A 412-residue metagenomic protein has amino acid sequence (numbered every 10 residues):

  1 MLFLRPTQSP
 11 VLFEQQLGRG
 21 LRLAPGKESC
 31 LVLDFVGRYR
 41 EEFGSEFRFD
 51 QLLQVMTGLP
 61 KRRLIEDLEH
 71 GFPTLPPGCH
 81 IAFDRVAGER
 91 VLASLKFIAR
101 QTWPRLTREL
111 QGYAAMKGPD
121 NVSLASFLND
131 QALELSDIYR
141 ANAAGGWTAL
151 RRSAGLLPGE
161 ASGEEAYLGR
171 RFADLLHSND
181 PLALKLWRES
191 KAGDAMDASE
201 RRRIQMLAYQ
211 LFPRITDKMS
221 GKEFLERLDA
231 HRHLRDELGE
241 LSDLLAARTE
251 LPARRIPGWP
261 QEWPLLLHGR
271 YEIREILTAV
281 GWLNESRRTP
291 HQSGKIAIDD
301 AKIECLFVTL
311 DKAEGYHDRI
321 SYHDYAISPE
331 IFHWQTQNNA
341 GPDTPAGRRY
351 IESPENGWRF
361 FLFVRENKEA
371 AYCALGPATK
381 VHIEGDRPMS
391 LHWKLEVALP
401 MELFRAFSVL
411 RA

Functional and structural regions predicted by a protein language model:
F3-L53: Conserved segment of the helicase C-terminal RecA-like domain
E28, W358, M389: Residue-level signal for beta-strand positions within conserved beta-sheet cores that form or flank
S45, F49-W187, G193: Long, largely alpha-helical accessory region at the distal end of helicase-like NTP-driven motors
G118-V122, E134-S136, D180-P181, A192-D197 (+4 more regions): Short, surface-exposed beta-strand/loop "edge" segments at domain boundaries and coil↔beta transitions
W147, G155-L156, A161-F172, H177-L186 (+1 more regions): Acidic, glycine-rich low-complexity segments with interspersed aromatic residues
L156, E160-D236: Long, leucine/valine-rich, helix-dominated scaffolding and oligomerization segments
R201-C305, L310: Charge-dense, extended regions
E366-A412: Compact mixed alphabeta submodule
